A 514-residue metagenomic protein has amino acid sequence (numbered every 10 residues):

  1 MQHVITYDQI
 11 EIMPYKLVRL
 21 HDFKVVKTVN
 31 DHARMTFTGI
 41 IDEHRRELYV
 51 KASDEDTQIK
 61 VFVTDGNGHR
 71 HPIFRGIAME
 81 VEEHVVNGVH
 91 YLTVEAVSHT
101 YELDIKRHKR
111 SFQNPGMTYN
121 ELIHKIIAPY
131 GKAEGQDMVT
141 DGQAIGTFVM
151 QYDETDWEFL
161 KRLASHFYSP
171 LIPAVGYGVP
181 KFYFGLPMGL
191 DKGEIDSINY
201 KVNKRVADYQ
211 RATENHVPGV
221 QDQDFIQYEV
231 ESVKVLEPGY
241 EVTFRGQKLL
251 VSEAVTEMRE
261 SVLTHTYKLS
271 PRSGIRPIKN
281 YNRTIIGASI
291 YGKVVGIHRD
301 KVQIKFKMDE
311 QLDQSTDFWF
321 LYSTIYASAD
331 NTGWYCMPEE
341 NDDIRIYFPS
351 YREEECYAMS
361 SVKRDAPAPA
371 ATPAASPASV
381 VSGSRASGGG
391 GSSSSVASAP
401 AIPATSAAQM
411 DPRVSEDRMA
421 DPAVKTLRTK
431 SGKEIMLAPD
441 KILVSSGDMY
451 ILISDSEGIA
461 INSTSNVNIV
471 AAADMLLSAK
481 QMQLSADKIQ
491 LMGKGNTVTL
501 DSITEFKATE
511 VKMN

Functional and structural regions predicted by a protein language model:
M1-N514: Amphipathic alpha-helical and helix-coil boundary elements used as assembly and membrane-proximal scaffolds
